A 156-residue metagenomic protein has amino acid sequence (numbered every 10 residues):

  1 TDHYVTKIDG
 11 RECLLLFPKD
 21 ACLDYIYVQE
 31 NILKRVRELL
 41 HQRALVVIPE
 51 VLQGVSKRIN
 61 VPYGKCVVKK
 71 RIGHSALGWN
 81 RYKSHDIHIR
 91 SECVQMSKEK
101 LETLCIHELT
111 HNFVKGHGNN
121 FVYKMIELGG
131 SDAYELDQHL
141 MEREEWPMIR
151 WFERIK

Functional and structural regions predicted by a protein language model:
T1-T103, N112-K156: Active-site-proximal or metal-binding-adjacent scaffold patches in catalytic folds
E108: Walker B catalytic acidic pair
